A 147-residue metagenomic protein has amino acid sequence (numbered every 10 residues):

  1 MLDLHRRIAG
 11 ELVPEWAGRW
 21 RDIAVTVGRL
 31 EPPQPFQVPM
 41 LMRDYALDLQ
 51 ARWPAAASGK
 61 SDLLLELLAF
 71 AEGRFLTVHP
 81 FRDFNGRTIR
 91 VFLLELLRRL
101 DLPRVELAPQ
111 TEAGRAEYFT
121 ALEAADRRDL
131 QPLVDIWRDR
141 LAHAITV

Functional and structural regions predicted by a protein language model:
M1-V147: FIC/Doc superfamily catalytic core
